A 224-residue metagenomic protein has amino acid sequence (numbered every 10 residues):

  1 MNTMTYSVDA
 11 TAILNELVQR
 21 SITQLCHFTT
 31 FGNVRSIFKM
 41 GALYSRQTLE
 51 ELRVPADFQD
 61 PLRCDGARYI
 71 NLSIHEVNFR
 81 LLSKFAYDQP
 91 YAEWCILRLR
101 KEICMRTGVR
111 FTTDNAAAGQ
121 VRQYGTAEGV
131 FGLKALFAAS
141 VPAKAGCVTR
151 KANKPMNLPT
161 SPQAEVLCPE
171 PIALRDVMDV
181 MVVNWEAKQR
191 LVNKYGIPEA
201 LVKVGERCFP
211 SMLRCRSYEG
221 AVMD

Functional and structural regions predicted by a protein language model:
N2-N71, N78-D224: Active-site-proximal loop/hinge segments that shape catalytic or ion-binding/gating pockets
